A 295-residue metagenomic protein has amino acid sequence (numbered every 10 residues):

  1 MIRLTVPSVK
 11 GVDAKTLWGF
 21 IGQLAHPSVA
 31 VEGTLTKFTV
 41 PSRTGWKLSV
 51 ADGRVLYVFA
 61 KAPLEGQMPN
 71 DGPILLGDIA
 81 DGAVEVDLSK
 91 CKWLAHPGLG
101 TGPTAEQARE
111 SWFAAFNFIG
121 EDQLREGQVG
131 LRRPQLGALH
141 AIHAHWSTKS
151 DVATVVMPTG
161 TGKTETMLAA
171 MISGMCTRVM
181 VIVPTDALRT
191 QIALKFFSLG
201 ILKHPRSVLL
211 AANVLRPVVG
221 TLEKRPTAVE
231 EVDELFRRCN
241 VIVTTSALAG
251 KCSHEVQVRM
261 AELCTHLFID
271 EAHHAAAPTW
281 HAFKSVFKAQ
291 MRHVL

Functional and structural regions predicted by a protein language model:
I2-V156, E165-G174, L194, R237-R238: ATP-dependent helicase/translocase motor core
H140, T190, K251, P278: Alpha-helical elements of the RecA-like P-loop NTPase motor core of helicases
A153-V155, M180, I242, F268 (+1 more regions): Hydrophobic/aromatic beta-strand patches that form the interior of the parallel beta-sheet core in alpha/beta enzyme
V156-P158, P184: P-loop (Walker A) phosphate-binding loop of NTP-binding proteins
G162: Conserved glycine(s) of the Walker
A169, S173-S207, T279: Conserved Walker A/P-loop ATP-binding site and its immediately adjacent core in helicase/helicase-like ATPase domains
K203-K251: Inter-Walker segment of RecA-like/P-loop motor cores
S246-L248, Q257-L295: SF2 helicase catalytic motif II
